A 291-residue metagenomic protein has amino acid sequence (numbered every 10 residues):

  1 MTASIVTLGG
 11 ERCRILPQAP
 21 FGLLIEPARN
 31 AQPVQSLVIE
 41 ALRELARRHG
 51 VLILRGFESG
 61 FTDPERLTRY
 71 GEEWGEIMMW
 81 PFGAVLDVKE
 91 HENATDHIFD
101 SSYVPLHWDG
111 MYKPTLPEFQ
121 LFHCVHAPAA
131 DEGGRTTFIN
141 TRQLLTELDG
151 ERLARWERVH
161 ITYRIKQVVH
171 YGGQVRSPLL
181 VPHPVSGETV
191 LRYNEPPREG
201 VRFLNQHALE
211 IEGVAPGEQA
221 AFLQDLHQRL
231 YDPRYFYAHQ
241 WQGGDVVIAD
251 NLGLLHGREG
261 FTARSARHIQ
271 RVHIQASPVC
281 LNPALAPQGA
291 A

Functional and structural regions predicted by a protein language model:
T2-Q242, L252-A291: Non-heme Fe(II) oxygenase catalytic core, chiefly the N-lobe of the double-stranded beta-helix
